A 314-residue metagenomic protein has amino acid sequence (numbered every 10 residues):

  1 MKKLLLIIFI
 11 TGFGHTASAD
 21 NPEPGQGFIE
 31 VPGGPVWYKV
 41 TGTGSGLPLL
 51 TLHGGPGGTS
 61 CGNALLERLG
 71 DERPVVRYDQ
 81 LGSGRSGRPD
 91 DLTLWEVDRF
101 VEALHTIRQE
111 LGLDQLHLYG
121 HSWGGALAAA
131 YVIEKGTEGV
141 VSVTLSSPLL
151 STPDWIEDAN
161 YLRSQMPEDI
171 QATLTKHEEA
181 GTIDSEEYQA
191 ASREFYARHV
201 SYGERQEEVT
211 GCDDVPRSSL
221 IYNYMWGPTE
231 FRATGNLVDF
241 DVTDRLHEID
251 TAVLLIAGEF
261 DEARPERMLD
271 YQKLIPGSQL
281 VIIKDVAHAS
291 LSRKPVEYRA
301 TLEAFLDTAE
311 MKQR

Functional and structural regions predicted by a protein language model:
L4-F9, G14-L49, E72-R73, D307-R314: Alpha/beta-hydrolase fold catalytic core
G34-R88: Conserved HGGG/HGGXW glycine-rich cap/lid loop of the alpha/beta-hydrolase fold
D79-G84, L149, V286-A287: Short beta-to-alpha linker loops that shape the active-site pocket of alpha/beta-hydrolase fold enzymes
Q80-W123: Active-site loop/oxyanion-hole signature of alpha/beta-hydrolase fold enzymes
D114-E157: Conserved hydrolase catalytic core segment
S164-Q165, D169-H247, T251: Alpha/beta-hydrolase
T243-D285: Conserved loop-alpha-helix segment in the C-terminal half of the alpha/beta-hydrolase fold that carries the catalytic
S278-R314: Catalytic active-site module of serine/aspartate enzymes centered on a nucleophile-bearing elbow/loop
